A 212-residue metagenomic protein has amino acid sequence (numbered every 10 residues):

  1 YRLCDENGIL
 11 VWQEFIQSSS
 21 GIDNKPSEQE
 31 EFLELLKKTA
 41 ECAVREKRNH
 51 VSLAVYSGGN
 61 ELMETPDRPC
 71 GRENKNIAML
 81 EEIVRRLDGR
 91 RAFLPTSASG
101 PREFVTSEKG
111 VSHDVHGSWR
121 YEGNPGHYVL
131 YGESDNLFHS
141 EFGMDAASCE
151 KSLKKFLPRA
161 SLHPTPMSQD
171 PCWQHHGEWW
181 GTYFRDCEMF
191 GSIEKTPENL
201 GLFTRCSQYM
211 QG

Functional and structural regions predicted by a protein language model:
Y1-F104: Active-site mouth of glycoside hydrolases
G8, N74-N76, S112-V115, F156-P164: Short, low-complexity, polar/charged sequence segments that are solvent-exposed and flexible
I22-P26, E108-K109, K151-K154: Surface-exposed beta-strand edges and their flanking turn/coil or helix-capping segments
Y56, V84-R85, R120-G212: Substrate-binding clefts and catalytic carboxylate motifs of secreted carbohydrate-active enzymes
R68-K75, A98-L137, D145-K151: Substrate-binding cleft/loops of secretory-pathway carbohydrate-active enzymes
